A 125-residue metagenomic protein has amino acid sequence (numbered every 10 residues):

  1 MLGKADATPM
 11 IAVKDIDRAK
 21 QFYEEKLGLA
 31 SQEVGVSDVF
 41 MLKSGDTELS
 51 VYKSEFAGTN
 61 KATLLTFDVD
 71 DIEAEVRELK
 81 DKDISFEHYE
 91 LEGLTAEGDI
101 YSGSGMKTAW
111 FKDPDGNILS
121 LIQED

Functional and structural regions predicted by a protein language model:
M1-L2, F67, R77-D125: Vicinal oxygen chelate
M1-R18, E48, A62-L65, I122-D125: N-terminal beta-strand motif that seeds the catalytic metal site of vicinal oxygen chelate
K4-A5, V34, N60, G103: A generic fold-level signal
D6-K14, L42-K43, F56-I84, K107-K112: Vicinal oxygen chelate
D17-A30: Amphipathic alpha-helical segments
A30-D70, E87-H88, I118-Q123: Conserved short beta-strand elements that form part of the metal-binding/catalytic scaffold of enzyme active sites
